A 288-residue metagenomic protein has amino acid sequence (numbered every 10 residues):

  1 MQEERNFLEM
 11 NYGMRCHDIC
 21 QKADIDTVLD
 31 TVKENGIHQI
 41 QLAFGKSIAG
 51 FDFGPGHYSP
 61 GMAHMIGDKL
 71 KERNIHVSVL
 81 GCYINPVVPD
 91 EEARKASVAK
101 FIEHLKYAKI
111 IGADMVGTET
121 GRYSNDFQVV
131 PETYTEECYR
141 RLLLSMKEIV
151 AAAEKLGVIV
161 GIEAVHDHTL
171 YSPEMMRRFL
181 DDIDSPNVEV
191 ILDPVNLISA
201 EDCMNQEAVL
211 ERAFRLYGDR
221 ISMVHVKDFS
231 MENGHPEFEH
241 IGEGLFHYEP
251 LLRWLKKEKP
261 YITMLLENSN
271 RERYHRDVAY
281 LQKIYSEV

Functional and structural regions predicted by a protein language model:
E4-R5, H64-M65, K69-E72, V88-V190: Active-site acidic/histidine proton-transfer and metal-coordination neighborhood in alpha/beta enzyme cores
F7, N11-M14, I40, K46 (+2 more regions): Acidic/histidine-rich catalytic cores of soluble enzymes
Q21-V32, A96-L105, C203-F214: Short, acidic/polar
I25-K46, I111-G112: Catalytic domains of carbohydrate-active enzymes, especially glycoside hydrolases
V32, I40, L70, S97 (+6 more regions): Conserved, mostly hydrophobic/aromatic
I37, A108, A113, I221 (+1 more regions): A structural motif
A43-M65, T120-D126: Glycine-rich, proline-tolerant flexible connector loops at the mouths of alpha/beta enzymes
I241-G244, L251, K257-E258, I262-L265: H/E-rich (His + Asp/Glu) clusters that bind or coordinate divalent metals
